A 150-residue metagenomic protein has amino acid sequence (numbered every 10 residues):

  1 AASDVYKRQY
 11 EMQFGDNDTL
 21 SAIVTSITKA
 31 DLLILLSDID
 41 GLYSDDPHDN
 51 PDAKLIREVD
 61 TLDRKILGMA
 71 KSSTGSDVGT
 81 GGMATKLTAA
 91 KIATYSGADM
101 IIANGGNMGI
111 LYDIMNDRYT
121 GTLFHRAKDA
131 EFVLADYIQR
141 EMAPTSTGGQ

Functional and structural regions predicted by a protein language model:
A1-Q150: C-terminal catalytic "cap/lid" subdomain
